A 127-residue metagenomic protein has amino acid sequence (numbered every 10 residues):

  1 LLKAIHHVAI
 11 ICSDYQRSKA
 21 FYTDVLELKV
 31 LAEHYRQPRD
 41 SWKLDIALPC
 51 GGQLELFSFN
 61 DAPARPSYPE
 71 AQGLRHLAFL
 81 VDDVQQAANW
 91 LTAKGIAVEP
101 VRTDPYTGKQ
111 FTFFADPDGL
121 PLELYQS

Functional and structural regions predicted by a protein language model:
L1, H34, D45, A88-S127: Vicinal oxygen chelate
L1-Q16, L74-F79: N-terminal beta-strand motif that seeds the catalytic metal site of vicinal oxygen chelate
A4, D40, G73, G108: Exposed loop/turn and edge beta-strand positions of beta-sandwich/beta-sheet ligand-binding modules
I10-Q53: Core segments of cupin and vicinal oxygen chelate
F21, Q85-W90: Short amphipathic alpha-helices within nucleic acid-binding modules
L31-A32, R39-W42, D61-S67, P100: A short, acidic/glycine-rich surface segment
P49-Q53, D61-A62, V84-Q86: Short, charged/polar surface micro-motifs in flexible loops or helix N-caps
E70, L77-V84: Mid-chain, well-packed structural core segment of small domains
